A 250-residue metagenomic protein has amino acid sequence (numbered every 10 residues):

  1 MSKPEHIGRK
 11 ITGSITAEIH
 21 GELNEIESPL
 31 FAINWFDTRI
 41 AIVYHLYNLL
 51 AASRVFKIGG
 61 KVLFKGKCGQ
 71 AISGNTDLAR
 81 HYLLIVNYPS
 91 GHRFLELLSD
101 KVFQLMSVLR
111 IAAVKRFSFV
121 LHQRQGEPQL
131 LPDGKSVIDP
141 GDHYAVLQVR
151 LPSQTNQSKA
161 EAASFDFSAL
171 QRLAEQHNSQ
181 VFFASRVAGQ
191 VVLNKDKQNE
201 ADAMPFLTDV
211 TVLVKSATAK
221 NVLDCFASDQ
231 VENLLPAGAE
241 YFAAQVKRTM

Functional and structural regions predicted by a protein language model:
M1-Y82, P89-E96, K115-M250: Short S/T/G/P-rich N-terminal loop/turn motif that feeds into the first structured element of a domain
S99: Ligand-binding face of N-terminal immunoglobulin V-set domains in extracellular IgSF glycoproteins
R110-I111: Polyanionic, intrinsically disordered low-complexity tracts enriched in Asp/Glu and S/T/P/G repeats that function as
